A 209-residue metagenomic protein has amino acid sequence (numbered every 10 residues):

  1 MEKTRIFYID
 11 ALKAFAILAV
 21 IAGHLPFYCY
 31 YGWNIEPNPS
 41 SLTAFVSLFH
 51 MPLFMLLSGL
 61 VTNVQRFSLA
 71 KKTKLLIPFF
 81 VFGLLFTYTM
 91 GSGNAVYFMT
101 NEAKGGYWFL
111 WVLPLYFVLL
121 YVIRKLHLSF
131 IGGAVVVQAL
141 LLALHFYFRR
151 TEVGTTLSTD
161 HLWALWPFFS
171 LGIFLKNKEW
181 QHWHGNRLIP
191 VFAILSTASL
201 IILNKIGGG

Functional and structural regions predicted by a protein language model:
M1-G209: Alpha-helical transmembrane segments and their immediate juxtamembrane cytosolic regions
